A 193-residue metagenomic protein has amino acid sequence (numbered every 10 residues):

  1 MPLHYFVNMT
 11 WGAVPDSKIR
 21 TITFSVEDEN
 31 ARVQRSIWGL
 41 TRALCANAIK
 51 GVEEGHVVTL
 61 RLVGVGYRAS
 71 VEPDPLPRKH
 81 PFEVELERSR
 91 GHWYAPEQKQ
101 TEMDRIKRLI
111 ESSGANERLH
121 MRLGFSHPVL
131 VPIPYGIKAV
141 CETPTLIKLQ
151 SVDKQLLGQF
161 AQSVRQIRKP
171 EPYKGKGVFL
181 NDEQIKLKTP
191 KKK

Functional and structural regions predicted by a protein language model:
M1-K193: Ribosome-associated RNA-binding proteins
